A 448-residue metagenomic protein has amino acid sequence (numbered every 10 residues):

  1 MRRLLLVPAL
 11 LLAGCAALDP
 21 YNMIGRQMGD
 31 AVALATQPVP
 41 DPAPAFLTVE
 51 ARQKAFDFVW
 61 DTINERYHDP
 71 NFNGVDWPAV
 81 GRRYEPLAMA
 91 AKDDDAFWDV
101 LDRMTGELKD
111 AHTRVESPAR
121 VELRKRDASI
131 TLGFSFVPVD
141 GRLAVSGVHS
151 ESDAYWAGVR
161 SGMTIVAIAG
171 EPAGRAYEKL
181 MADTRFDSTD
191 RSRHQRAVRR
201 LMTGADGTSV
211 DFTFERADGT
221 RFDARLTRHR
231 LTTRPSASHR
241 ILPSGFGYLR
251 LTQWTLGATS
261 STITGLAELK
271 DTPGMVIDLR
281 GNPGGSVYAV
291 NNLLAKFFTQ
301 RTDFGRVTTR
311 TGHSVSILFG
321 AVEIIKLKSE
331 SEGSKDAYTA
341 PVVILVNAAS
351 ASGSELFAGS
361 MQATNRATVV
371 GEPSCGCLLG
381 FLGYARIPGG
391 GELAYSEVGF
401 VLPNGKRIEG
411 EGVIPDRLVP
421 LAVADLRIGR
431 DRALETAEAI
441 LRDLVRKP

Functional and structural regions predicted by a protein language model:
A13-G14: C-terminal motif of bacterial Sec signal peptides marking the signal peptidase cleavage site
F46-G74: Mature N-terminal segment immediately following signal peptide/propeptide cleavage in secreted/periplasmic
A55, P70-G141, R196, A205-H239 (+2 more regions): Extended, small/polar residue-biased N-terminal targeting/export presequences and adjacent propeptide/linker tracts
V59, M104, F134, A154 (+8 more regions): Terminal peptide-recognition signature
A90-A96, T164-D211, S260-I263, A289-N292 (+2 more regions): PDZ domains, with a preference for the canonical peptide-binding region formed by the helix
K125-R175, T255-T259, V398-G399: PDZ/PDZ-like domain segments forming the peptide/carboxylate-binding groove, activating on the N-terminal beta-strands
W156-T189, V276-R280, M361, V369 (+2 more regions): Conserved PDZ fold ligand-binding element
R200-P388, D425-L426, I440-K447: Cleft-lining beta-strand/loop regions that shape enzyme active-site pockets
